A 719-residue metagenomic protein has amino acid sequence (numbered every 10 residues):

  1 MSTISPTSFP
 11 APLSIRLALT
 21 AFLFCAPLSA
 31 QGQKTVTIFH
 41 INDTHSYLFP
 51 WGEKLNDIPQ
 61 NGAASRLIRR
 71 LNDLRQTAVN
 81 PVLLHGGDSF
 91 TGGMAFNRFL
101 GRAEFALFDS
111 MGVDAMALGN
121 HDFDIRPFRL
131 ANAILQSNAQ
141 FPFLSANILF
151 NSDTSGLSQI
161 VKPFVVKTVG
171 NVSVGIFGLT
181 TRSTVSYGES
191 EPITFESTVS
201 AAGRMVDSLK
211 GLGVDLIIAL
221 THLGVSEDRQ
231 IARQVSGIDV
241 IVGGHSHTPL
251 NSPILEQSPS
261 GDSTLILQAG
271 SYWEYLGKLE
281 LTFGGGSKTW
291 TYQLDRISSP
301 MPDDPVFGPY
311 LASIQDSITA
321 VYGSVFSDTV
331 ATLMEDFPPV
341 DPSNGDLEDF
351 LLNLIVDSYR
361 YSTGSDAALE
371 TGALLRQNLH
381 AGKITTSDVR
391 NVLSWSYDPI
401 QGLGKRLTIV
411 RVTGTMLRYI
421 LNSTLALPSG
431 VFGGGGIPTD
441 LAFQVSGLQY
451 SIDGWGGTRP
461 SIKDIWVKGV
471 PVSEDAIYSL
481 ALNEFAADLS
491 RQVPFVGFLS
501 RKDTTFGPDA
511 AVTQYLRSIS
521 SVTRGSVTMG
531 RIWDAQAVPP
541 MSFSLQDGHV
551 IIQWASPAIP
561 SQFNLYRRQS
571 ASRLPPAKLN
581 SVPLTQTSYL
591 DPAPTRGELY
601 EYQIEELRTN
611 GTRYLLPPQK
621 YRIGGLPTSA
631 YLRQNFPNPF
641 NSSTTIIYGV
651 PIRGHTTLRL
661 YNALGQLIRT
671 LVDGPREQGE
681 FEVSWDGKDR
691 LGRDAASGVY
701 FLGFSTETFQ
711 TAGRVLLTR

Functional and structural regions predicted by a protein language model:
M1-L13: N-terminal secretory signal peptides that target proteins for export/translocation
R16-A26: Bacterial N-terminal signal peptides
Q31-I41, S46-D73, R204-M205, S263 (+1 more regions): Catalytic centers of hydrolytic enzymes
Q31-S299, L351-L352, N638: Acidic, metal/ion-coordinating pockets
V538-P627: Short, compositionally biased serine/threonine- and acidic-rich segments at solvent-exposed termini, linkers, or domain
H549-I559, Q619-F636, F640-Y661, T670 (+2 more regions): Glycine-centered coil/turn sites that cap beta-strands in beta-rich domains
P592-E601, V672-T708: Short, surface-exposed loop/turn motifs with a glycine/proline- and acidic-biased composition
T609-N610, Y614, P618-L626, S684 (+1 more regions): C-terminal tail/sorting-segment detector
